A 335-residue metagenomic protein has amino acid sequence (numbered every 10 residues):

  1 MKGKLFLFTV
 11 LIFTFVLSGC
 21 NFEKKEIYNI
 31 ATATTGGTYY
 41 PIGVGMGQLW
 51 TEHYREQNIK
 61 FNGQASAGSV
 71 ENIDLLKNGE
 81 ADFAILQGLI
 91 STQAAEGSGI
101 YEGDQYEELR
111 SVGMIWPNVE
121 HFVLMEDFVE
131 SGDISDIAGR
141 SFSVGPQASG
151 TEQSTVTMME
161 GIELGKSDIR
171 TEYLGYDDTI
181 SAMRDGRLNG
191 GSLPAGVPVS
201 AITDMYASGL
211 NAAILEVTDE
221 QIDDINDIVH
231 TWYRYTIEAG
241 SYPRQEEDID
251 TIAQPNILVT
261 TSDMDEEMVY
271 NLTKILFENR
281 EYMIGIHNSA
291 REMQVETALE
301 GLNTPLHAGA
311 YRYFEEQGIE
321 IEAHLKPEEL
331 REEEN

Functional and structural regions predicted by a protein language model:
V16-G19: C-terminal motif of bacterial Sec signal peptides marking the signal peptidase cleavage site
N21-E23: Bacterial signal peptide processing site
K25-H53, I59, V119-D185, E300 (+1 more regions): Bilobed "Venus flytrap"/periplasmic-binding protein-like clamshell domains and structurally analogous long
P41-K77, Q245-E246, E332: Extracytoplasmic small-molecule ligand-binding "clamshell" domains of the periplasmic binding protein/Venus flytrap
E52, Q57, G161, G165-E172 (+2 more regions): Secondary-structure end/capping motifs
G88-I90, S98-I100, E126, E130 (+2 more regions): Pocket-lining segment of extracytoplasmic ligand-binding domains
E102-I115, E120-H121, S241-D250: A structural signal for short loop-to-beta-strand junctions that line the ligand-binding cleft of periplasmic/secreted
D178, A195-G209, I214-E216, D224-N226 (+1 more regions): An extracytoplasmic/periplasmic, membrane-proximal ligand-sensing/linker region
